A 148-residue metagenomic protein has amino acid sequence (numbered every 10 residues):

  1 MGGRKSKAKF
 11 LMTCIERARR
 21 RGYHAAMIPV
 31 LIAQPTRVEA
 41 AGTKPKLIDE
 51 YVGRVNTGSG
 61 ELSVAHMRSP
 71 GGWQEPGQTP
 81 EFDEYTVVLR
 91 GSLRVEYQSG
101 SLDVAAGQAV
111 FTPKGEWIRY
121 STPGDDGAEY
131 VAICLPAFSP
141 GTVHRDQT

Functional and structural regions predicted by a protein language model:
R20-E61, P76, T142-T148: A short, N-terminal "cap"/entry segment at the start of jelly-roll beta-barrel domains of the cupin/DSBH fold
E50, A65-P80: Conserved short histidine dyad/triad with adjacent acidic residue
R54, Q74-P80, Y97, S121-P123 (+1 more regions): Short histidine-centered beta-strand/loop micro-motifs that create catalytic or ligand/metal-coordination sites
R68-S69, P80-V95: Short, conserved beta-strand element in jelly-roll/cupin
Q74-E75, R94, V110, K114-Y120: Histidine-centered metal-chelating micro-motifs
S99-K114: Short acidic-glycine-tyrosine-enriched beta hairpin
K114-P140: Ligand-binding loop in jelly-roll beta-barrel domains
